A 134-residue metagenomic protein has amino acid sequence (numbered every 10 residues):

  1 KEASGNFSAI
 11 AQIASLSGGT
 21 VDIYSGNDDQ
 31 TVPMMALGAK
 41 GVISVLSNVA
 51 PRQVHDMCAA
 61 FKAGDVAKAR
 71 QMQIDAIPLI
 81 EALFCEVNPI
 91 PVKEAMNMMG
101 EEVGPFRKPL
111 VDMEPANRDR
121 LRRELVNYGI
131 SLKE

Functional and structural regions predicted by a protein language model:
K1-K40: Ligand/cofactor pocket segment of small-molecule handling proteins
D29-E134: Structured C-terminal cap/extension of enzyme domains
